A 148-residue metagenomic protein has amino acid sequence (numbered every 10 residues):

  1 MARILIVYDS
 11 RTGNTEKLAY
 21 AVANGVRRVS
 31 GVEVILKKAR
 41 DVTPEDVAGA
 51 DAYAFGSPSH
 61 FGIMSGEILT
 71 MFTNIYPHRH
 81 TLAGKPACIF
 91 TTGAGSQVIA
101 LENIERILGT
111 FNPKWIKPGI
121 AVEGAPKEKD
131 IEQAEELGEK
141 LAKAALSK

Functional and structural regions predicted by a protein language model:
A2-V26: N-terminal beta1-alpha1 ligand-phosphate binding loop
I4, E33-V34: Hydrophobic anchor at the start of a short beta-strand that flanks the dinucleotide cofactor-binding loop
V7-D9, K37, F90: Short hydrophobic segments within beta-strands
L18, E67, A100, D130-Q133: Residues at alpha-helix caps and immediate loop-helix transition turns in enzyme cores, especially N- and C-cap
L18-V26, I104, L137, L141: Hydrophobic residues within alpha-helices that form the first helical element adjacent to the glycine-rich loop
A19-V32, G109-N112: Short helix-loop-beta junction
A39-K117: Helix-loop-strand module that forms the ligand-binding subsite of alpha/beta enzymes
V42-T43, K114-K148: Glycine-rich phosphate/pyrophosphate-binding loop and the adjoining helix
